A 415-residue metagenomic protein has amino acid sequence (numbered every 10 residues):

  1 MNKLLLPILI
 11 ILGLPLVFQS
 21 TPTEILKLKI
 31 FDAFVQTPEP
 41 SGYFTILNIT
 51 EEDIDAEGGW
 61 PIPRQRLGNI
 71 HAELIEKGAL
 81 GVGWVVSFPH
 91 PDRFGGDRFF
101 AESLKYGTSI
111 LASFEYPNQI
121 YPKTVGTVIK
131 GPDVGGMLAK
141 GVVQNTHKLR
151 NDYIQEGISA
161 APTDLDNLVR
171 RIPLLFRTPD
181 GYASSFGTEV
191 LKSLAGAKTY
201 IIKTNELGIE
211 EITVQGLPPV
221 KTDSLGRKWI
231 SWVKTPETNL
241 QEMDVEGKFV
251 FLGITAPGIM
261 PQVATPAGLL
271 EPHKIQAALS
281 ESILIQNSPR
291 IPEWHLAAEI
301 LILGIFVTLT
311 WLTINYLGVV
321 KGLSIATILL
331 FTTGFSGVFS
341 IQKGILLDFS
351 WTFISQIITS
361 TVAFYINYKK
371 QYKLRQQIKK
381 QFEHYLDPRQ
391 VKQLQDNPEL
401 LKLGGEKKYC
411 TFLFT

Functional and structural regions predicted by a protein language model:
N2-Q215, V245-V320: Non-transmembrane functional regions of envelope-associated proteins
L28-K29, K234-T238, V391-N397: Short gly/ser/thr-rich secondary-structure transition/capping motifs
T45-I46, K408-T415: Active-site-flanking beta-strand signature of metal-NTP-handling nucleotidyl enzymes and homologous cyclase-like
G58-I62, S87-D92, K228-P236, R389-V391: Short, flexible loop segments at the rims of nucleotide/cofactor-binding pockets, characterized by
K203-Q241: Substrate-access "cap/lid" subdomains that shape and gate the entrance to catalytic or ligand-binding pockets
M243-E246, G405: A structural signal for short secondary-structure junctions
P289-Y365: Transmembrane alpha-helical segments that form the functional core of multipass membrane systems
W351-Y409: Regulatory cytosolic signal-relay segments
